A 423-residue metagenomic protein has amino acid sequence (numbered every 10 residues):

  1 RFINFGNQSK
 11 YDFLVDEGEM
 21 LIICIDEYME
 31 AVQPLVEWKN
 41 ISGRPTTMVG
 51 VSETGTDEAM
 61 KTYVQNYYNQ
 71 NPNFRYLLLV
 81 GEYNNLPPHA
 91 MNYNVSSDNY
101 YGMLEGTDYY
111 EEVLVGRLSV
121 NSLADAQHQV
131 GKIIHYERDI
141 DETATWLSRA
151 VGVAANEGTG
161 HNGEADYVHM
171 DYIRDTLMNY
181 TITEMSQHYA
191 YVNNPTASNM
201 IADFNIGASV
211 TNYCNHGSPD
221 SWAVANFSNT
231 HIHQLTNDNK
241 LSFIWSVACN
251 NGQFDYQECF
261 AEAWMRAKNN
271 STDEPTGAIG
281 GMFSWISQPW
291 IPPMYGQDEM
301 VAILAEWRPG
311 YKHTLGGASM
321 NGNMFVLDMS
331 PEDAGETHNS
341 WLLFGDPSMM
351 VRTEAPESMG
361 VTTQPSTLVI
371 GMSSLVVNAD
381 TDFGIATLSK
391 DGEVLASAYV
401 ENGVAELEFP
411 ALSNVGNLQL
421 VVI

Functional and structural regions predicted by a protein language model:
R1-I423: Cysteine-dependent hydrolase recognition
